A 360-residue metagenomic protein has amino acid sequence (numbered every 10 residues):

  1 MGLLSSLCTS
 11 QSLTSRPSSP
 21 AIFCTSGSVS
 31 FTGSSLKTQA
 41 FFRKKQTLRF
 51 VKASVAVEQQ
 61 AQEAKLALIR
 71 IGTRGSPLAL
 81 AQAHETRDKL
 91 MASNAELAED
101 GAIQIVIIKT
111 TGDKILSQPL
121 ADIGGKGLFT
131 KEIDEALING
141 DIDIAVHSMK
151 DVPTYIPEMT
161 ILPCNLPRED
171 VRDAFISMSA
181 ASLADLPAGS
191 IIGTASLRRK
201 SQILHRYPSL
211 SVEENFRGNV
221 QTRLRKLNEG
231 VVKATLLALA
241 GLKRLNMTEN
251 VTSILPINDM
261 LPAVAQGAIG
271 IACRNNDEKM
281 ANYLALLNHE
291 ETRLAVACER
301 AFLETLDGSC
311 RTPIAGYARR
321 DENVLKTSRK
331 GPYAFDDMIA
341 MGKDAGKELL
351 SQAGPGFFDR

Functional and structural regions predicted by a protein language model:
G2-I123, G127-K131, E135, N139 (+2 more regions): Small-molecule-sensing regulatory modules
M149-V152, I156-S211: A conserved helix-loop-strand patch within extracytoplasmic ligand-binding domains of the periplasmic binding
